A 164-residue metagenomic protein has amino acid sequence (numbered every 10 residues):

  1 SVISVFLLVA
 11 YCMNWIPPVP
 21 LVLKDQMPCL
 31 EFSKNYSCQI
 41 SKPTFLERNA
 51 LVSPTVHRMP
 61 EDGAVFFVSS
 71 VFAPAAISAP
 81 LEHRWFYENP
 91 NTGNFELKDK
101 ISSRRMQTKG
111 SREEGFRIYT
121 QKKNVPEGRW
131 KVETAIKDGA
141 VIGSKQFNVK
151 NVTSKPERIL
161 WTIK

Functional and structural regions predicted by a protein language model:
S4-P80: Membrane-interface segments at or immediately adjacent to transmembrane helices that form the boundary between
E82-F86: Beta-strand signatures of extracellular beta-sandwich domains
E96-G110: Solvent-exposed serine/threonine-rich low-complexity stretches and specific carbohydrate-binding patches
T108-Y119: Aromatic sugar-binding surface patches on proteins that engage polysaccharides or sugar-phosphate polymers
Y119-R129: Short, surface-exposed loop/turn motifs with a glycine/proline- and acidic-biased composition
E127-K137: Short, aromatic- and glycine-rich surface loops/edge beta-strands on solvent-exposed regions
I136-Q146, V152: Short acidic/polar inter-strand loop motif in beta-rich domains
N151-K164: Low-complexity, Pro/Ser/Thr- and charge-rich linker/hinge segments at domain boundaries
